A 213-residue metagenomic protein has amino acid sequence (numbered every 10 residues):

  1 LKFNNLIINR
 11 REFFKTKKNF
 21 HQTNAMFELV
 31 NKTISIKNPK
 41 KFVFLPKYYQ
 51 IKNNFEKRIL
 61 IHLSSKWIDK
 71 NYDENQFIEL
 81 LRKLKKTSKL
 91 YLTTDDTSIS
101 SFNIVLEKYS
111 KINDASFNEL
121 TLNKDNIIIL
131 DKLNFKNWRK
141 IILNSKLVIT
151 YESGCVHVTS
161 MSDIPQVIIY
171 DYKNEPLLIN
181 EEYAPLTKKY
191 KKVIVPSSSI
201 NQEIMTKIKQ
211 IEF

Functional and structural regions predicted by a protein language model:
L1-F213: Catalytic machinery of carbohydrate-active enzymes, primarily nucleotide-sugar-dependent glycosyltransferases
